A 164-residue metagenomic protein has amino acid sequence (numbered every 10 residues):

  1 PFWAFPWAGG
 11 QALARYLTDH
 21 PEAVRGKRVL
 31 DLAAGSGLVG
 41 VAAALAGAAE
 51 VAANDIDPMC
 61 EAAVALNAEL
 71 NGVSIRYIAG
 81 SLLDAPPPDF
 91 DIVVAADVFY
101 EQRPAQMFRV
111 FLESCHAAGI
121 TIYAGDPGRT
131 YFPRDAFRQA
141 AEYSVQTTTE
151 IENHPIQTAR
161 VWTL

Functional and structural regions predicted by a protein language model:
P1-L164: S-adenosylmethionine-dependent methyltransferases
